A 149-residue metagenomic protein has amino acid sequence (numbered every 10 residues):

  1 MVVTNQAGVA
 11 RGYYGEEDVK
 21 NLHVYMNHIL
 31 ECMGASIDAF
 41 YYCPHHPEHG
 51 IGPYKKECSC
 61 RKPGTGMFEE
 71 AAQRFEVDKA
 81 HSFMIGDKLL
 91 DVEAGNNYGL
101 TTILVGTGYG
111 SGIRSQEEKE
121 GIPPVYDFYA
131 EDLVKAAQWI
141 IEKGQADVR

Functional and structural regions predicted by a protein language model:
M1-V3: Structural recognition of the conserved hydrophobic beta-strand(s) that form the central parallel beta-sheet of P-loop
Q6-V19: A short secondary-structure junction motif
E16-A39, P47-M84, K88-R149: Asp-based, Mg2+/Mn2+-dependent phosphohydrolase catalytic module
